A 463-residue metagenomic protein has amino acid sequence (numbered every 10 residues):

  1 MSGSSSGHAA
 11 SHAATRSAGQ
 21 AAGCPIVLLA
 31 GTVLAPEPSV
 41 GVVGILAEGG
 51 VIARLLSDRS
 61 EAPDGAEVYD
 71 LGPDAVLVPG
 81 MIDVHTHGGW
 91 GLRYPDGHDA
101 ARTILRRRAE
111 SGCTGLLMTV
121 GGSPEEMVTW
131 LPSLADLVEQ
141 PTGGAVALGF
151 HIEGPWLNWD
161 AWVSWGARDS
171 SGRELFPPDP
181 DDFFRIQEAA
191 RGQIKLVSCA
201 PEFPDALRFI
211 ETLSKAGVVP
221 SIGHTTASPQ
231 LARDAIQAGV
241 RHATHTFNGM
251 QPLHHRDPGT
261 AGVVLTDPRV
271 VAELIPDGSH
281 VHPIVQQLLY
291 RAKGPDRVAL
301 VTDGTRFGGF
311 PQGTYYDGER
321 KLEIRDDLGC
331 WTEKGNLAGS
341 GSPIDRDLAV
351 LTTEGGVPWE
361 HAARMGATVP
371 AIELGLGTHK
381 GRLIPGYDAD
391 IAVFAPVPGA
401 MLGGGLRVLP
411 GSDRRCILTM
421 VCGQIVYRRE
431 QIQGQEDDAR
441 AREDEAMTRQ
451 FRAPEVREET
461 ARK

Functional and structural regions predicted by a protein language model:
M1-P63, P398-M401, Q424-I425, P454-E455: N-terminal metal-binding scaffold of metallo-dependent hydrolase/deaminase domains
A22-A30, E37, A62-R102, R106 (+1 more regions): Replace "His-x-His-based motif
A75-V76, V84, L92-V146, S170-R191 (+1 more regions): Alpha-helical scaffold segments that flank or form the walls of functional sites
H87, R102-S133, A145-W159, A190-E202 (+3 more regions): Divalent metal-dependent hydrolysis catalytic cores, especially in the metallo-beta-lactamase
R106-L117, W159-R191, D234-T246, M250 (+2 more regions): Active-site gating loops and adjacent loop-to-helix segments of metal-dependent hydrolytic enzymes
F184-Q312, W331: Active-site core of metal-dependent hydrolases
G262-A272, Y290-P396: His/Asp/Glu-enriched, well-ordered alpha-helical/loop segment that forms or immediately abuts the divalent-metal
I384-Q450, P454-T460: C-terminal cap of metal-dependent C-N hydrolases
